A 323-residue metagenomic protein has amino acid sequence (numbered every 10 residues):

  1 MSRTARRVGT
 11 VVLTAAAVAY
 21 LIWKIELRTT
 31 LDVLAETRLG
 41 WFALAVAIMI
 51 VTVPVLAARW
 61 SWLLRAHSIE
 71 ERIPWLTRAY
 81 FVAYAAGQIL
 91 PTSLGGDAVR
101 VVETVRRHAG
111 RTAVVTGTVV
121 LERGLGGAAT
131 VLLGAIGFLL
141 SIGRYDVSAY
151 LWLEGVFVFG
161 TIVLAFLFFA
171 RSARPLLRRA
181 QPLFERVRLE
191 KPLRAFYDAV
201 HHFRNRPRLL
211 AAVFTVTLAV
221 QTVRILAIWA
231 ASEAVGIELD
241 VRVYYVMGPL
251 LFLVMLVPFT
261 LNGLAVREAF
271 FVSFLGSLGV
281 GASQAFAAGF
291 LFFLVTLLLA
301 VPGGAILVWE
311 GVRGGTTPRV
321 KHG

Functional and structural regions predicted by a protein language model:
M1-F81, L140, Y145-L256, A282-F290 (+1 more regions): Predominantly cytoplasmic-facing regulatory/coupling regions of multi-pass membrane proteins
R65, T77-A109, L193: Extended non-transmembrane interhelical loops and adjacent amphipathic helices of multipass membrane proteins
I73-R78, G96-D97, R107-E122, V280-L291: Membrane-interface alpha-helices at helix entry/exit sites of multi-pass transporters
A83-T92, P249-L264, E268: Transmembrane alpha-helix interface/packing and boundary motifs in multi-pass membrane proteins, characterized by
Y84-L94, R111, R123-A135: Mid-bilayer segments of alpha-helical transmembrane spans in multi-pass integral membrane proteins that mediate
G96-V105, L261-S277: Re-entrant/interfacial helical elements at transmembrane boundaries that shape and gate the permeation pathway
V120-A128, F293-L297: Selective transmembrane-helix segments that form parts of the transport pathway or gating/packing helices in multipass
L132-R144, S277: Transmembrane alpha-helix termini and helix-breaking/packing motifs in multi-pass membrane transporters
